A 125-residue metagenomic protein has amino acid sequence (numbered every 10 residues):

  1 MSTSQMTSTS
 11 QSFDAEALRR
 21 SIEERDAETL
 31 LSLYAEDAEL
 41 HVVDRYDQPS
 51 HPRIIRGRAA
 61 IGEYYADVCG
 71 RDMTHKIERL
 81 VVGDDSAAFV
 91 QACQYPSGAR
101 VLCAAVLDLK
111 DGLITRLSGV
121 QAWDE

Functional and structural regions predicted by a protein language model:
M1-S12, R45-P52, A105-D108: Charged, low-complexity, helix/coiled-coil-prone segments
M1-S32, E36: Short, low-complexity N-terminal intrinsically disordered segments enriched in polar/charged residues
S2-M6, E63-E125: A beta-strand edge to alpha-helix "cap/lid" segment located at domain peripheries
T9-R20, H41, R53-R58, L117: Short charge-dense sequence patches
E16-L18, E28, Y46, K110-L113 (+1 more regions): Intrinsic disorder/low-complexity detector
R20, S32-L33, V42, L109-D111: Generic detector of low-complexity/intrinsically disordered segments and short hydrophobic N-terminal stretches
E24, E28, A60, T115: Short, flexible micro-motifs
T29, L33-V82: A solvent-exposed, acidic/Ser-Thr-rich amphipathic alpha-helical stretch
